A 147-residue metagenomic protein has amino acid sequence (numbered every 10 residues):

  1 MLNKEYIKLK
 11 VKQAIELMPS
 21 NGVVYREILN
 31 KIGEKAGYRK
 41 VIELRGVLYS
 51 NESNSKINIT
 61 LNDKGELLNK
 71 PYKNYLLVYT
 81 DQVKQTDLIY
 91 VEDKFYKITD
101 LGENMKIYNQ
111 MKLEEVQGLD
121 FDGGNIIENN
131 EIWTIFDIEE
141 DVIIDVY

Functional and structural regions predicted by a protein language model:
M1-N3, N21-Y147: Short, conserved turn/kink motifs that form compact alpha/beta structural patches or helix kinks used as
Q13-M18: N-terminal helix-cap/turn-to-beta initiation motif at the start of protein domains
